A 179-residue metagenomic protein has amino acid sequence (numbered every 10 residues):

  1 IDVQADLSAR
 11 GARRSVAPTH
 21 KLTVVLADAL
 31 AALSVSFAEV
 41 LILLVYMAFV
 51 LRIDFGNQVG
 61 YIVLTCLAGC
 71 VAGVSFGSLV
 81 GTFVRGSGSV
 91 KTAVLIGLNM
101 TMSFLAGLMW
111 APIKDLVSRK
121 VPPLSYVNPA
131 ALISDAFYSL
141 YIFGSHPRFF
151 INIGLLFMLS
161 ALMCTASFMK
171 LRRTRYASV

Functional and structural regions predicted by a protein language model:
I1, M47-F49, G81: Hydrophobic alpha-helical transmembrane segments
I1-A17: Transmembrane helix boundary and interhelical loop/hinge segments in multi-pass membrane proteins
D2-V3, R52, G86, F143: Histidine kinase transmitter module recognition
S8-G11, L43, G77: Interfacial helix-capping/hinge residues at the ends of transmembrane alpha-helices
S15, I42, Y46-V50, S134-I142: Regular secondary-structure segments
H20-A29, I53-G60, F83-R85: Short juxtamembrane and helix-loop transition motifs at transmembrane-helix boundaries in membrane proteins
H20-M47, V63, L67, V71 (+1 more regions): Selective transmembrane-helix segments that form parts of the transport pathway or gating/packing helices in multipass
N57-V179: Membrane-spanning alpha-helical segments of multipass transporters and channels
